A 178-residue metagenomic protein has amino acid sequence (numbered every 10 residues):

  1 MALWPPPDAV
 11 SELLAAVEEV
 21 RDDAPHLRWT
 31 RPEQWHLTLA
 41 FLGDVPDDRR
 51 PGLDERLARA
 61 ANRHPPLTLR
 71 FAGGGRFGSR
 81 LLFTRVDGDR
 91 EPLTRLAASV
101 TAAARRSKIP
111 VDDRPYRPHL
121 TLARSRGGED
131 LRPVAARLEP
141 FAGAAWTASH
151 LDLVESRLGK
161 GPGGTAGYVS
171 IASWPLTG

Functional and structural regions predicted by a protein language model:
M1-G178: Histidine-dependent nucleotide/RNA phosphoesterase domain, centered on the 2H-phosphoesterase fold with its duplicated
